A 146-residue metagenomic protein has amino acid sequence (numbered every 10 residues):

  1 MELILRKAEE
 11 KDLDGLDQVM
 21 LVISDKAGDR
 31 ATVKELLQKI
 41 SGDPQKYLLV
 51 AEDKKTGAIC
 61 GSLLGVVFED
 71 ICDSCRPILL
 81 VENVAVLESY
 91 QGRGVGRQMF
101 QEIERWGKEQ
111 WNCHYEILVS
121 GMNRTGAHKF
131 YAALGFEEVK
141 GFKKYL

Functional and structural regions predicted by a protein language model:
L3, T56-S62, L79: Glycine-rich phosphate/pyrophosphate-binding loop shared by adenosine-nucleotide-utilizing enzymes
L3-L16: A short beta-loop-alpha structural element at the N-terminal edge of CoA-dependent acyl/N-acetyltransferase catalytic
D17-K39: Conserved GNAT-fold acetyl-CoA-binding loop/helix
Q38-V50, L80: A short helix-loop-beta-strand connector motif used in the catalytic cores of GNAT acetyltransferases and, in some
V50, A58-V67, A85: Conserved beta-strand in the GNAT
V86, G92-R105, A133: Conserved acetyl-CoA-binding loop-helix of GNAT-fold acetyltransferases
R97, G121-K144: Conserved active-site alpha-helix within GNAT-family acetyltransferase domains
G107-S120: Conserved GNAT acetyl-CoA-binding A-motif
